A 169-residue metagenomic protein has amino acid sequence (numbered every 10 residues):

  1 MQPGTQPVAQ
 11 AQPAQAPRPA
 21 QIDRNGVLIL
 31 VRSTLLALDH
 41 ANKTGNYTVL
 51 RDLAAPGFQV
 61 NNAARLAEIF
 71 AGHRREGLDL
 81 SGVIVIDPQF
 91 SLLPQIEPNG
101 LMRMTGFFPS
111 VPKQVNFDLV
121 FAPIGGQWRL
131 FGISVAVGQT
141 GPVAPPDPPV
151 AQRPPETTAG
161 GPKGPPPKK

Functional and structural regions predicted by a protein language model:
M1-N42, G138, P145-P167: Juxtamembrane and targeting peptides
Q21-L36, H40-L101: Short solvent-exposed beta->alpha transition segments
Q89-K169: Exposed beta-sheet edge and beta->alpha loop/turn motif
